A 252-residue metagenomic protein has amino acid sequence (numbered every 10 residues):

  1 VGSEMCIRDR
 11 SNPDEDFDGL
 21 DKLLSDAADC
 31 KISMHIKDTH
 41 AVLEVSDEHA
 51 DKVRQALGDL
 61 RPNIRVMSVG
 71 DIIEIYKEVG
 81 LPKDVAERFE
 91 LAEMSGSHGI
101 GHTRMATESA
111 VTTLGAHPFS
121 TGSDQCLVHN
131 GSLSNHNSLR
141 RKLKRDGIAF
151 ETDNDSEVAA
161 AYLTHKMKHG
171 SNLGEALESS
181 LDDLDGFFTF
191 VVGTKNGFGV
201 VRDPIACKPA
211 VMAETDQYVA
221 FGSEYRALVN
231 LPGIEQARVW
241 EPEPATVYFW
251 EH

Functional and structural regions predicted by a protein language model:
G2-I7: Short, small-residue-biased leader/transition segments that mark boundaries at the very start of proteins
R8-S33, A50-V53: Short amphipathic alpha-helix segments
D38-S46: A generic structural motif
D47-G96: Active-site pocket-lining segments that scaffold enzyme catalytic pockets across diverse folds
E78-S120: Active-site-adjacent loop/helix segments that line or gate small-molecule/cofactor pockets in enzymes
T107-C126, T189, G233-E251: Acidic loop->beta-strand submotif enriched in PP2C/PPM serine/threonine phosphatases
H117-S134, D182-E224: Conserved catalytic micro-motifs used in adenylation/nucleotidyl-transfer and phosphoryl/amide- and methyl-transfer
S134-V200, F221: Short histidine
